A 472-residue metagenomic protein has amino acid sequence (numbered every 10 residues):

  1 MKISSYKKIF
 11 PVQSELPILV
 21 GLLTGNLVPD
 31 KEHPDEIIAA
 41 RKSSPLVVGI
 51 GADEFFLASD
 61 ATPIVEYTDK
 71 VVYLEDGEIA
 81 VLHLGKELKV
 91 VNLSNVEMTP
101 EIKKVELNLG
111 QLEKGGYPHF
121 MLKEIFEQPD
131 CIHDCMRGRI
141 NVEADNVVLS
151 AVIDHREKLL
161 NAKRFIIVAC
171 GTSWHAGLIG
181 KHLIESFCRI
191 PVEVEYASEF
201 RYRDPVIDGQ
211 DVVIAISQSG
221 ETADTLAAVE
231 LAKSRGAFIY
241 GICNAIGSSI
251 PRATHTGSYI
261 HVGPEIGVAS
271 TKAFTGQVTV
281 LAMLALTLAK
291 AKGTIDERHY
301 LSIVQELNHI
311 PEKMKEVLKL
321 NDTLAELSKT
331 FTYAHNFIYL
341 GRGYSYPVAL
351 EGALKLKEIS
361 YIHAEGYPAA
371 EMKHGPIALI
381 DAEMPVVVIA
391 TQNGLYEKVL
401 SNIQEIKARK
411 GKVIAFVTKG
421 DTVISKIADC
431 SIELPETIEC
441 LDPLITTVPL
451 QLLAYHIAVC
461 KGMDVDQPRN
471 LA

Functional and structural regions predicted by a protein language model:
M1-K31: N-terminal capping/small domains of soluble enzymes
L16-G21, E36-I38, P45-V47, E54-F56 (+16 more regions): Structural motif
V28-K163, S173, H182-C188, F200-V206 (+5 more regions): N-terminal segments that mediate ammonia production and transfer in glutamine-dependent amidotransferase systems
D35-E36, V47-Y73, S198-A232, E371-K407 (+2 more regions): Glycine-rich, anion-gripping cofactor-binding loops and their flanking helix/strand elements in enzyme active sites
G49, A176-L178, E193-V194, A223-L226 (+9 more regions): Extended hydrophobic-aromatic, low-complexity segments
M121, K412, S425-I427, T437-A472: Generic C-terminus detector
Q128-I132, M136-I166, T256-P385, A458-A472: Active-site phosphate/pyrophosphate-binding segments
L160-H309, I389-L434, L453, K461: Glycine-rich phosphate-binding loops that contact phosphosugars or nucleotide phosphates
